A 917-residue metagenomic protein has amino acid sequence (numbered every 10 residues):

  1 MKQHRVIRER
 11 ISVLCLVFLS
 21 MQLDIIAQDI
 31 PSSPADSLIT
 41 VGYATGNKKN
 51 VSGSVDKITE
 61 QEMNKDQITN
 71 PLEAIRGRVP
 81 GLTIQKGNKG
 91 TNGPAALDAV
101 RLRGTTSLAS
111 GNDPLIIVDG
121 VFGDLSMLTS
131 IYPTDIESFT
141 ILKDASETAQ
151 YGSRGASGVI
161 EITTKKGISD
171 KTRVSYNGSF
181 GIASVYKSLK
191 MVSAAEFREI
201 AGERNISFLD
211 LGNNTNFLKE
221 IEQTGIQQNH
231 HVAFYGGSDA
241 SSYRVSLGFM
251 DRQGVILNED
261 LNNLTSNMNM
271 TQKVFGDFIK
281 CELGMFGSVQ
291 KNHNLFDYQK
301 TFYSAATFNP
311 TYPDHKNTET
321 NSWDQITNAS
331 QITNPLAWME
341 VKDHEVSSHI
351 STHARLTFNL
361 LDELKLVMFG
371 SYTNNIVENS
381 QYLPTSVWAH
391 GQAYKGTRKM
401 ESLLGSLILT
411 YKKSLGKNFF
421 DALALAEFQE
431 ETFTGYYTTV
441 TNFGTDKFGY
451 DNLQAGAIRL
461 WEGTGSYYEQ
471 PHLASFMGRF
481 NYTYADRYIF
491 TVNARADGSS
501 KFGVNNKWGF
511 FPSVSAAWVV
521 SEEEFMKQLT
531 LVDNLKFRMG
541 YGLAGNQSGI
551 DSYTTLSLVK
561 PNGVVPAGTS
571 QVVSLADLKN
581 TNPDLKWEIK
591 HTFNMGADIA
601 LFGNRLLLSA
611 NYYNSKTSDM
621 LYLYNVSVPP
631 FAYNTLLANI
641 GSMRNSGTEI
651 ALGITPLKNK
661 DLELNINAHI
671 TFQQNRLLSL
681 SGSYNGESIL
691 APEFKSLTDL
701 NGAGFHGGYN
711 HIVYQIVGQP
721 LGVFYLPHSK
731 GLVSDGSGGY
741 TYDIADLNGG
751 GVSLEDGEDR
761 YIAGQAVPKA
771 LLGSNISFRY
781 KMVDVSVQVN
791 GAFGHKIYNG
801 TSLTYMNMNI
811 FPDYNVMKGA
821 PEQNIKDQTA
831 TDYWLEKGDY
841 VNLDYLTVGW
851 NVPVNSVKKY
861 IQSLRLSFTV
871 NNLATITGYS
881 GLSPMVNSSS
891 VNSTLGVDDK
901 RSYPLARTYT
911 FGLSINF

Functional and structural regions predicted by a protein language model:
M1-M268, K273-V274, I279-S288, P335 (+11 more regions): Short, small/polar-rich motifs associated with maturation and membrane association, primarily at protein termini
I116, Y482, V723, L747 (+1 more regions): Short aromatic-centered micro-motifs
S175-D210, Y437-T439, A638, T648 (+3 more regions): Conserved small-residue
K190-S193, L383-T385, T439-N442, S683 (+2 more regions): Short Gly/aromatic-enriched secondary-structure transition segments
G225-Q228, N262-N263, N269-F275, K280-V289 (+6 more regions): Extracellular/periplasmic, surface-exposed regions of secreted and cell-surface proteins
N229, Q299-L336: Acidic, glycine-rich flexible loop segments
G750, D784-L843: C-terminal beta-barrel architecture of Gram-negative outer-membrane proteins
